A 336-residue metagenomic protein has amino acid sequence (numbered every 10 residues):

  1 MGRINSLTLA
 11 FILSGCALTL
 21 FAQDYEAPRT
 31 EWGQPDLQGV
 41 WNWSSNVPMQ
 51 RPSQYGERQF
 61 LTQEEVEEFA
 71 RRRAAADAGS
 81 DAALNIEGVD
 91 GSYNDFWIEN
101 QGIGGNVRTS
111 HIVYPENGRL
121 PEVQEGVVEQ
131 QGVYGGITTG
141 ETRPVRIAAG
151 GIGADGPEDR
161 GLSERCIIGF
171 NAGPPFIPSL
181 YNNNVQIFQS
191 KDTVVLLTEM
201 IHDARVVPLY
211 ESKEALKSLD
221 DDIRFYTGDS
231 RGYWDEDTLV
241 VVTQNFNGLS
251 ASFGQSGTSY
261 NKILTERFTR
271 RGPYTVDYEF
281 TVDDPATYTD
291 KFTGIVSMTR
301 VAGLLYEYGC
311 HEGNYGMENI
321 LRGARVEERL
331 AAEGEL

Functional and structural regions predicted by a protein language model:
M1-F11: Bacterial N-terminal signal peptides that target proteins for export
A22-L336: PEST-like low-complexity, intrinsically disordered acidic/proline/serine-rich tracts that flank trafficking/processing
